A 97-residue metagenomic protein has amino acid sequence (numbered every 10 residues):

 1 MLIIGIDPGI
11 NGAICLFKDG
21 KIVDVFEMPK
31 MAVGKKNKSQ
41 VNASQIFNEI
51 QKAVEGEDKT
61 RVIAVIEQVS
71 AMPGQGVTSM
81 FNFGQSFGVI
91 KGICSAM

Functional and structural regions predicted by a protein language model:
M1-M97: Phosphate- and other anionic-substrate recognition elements at nucleic-acid/protein interfaces
